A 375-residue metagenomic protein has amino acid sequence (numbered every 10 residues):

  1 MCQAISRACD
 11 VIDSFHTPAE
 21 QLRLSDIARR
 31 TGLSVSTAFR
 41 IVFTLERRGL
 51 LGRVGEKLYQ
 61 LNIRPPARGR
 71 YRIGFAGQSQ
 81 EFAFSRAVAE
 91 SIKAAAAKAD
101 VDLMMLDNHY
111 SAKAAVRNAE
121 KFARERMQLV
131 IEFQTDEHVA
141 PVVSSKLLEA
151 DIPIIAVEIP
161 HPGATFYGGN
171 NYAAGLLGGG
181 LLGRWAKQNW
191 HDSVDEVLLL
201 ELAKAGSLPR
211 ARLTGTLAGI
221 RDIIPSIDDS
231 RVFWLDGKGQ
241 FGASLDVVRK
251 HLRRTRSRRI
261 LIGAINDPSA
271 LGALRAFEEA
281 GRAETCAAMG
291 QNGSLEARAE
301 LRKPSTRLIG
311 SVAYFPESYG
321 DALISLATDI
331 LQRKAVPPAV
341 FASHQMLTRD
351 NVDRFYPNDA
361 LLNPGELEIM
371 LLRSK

Functional and structural regions predicted by a protein language model:
M1-P65: N-terminal helix-turn-helix
R68, A115, Y167-V197, A211 (+3 more regions): Hydrophobic alpha-helical segments within soluble ligand-binding/sensing domains
G69, K204, I220, F315-K375: Hinge/cleft segment of the Venus flytrap/periplasmic-binding protein
R70-S91, M104-V116, K121, Q134-E137 (+3 more regions): Extracytoplasmic "Venus flytrap"
G74-A76, R126-Q134, P153-V157, E196-L199 (+3 more regions): Periplasmic-binding protein-like
A83-A99, A174-G178, S207-D228, A243 (+2 more regions): Short, solvent-exposed amphipathic alpha-helices that sit in or adjacent to ligand/effector-binding or catalytic
V130-E149, T216, D236-E300: Hydrophobic alpha-helical
E137-A173, E196, S294-K303: Flexible loop/hinge segments that line or gate small-molecule binding clefts
